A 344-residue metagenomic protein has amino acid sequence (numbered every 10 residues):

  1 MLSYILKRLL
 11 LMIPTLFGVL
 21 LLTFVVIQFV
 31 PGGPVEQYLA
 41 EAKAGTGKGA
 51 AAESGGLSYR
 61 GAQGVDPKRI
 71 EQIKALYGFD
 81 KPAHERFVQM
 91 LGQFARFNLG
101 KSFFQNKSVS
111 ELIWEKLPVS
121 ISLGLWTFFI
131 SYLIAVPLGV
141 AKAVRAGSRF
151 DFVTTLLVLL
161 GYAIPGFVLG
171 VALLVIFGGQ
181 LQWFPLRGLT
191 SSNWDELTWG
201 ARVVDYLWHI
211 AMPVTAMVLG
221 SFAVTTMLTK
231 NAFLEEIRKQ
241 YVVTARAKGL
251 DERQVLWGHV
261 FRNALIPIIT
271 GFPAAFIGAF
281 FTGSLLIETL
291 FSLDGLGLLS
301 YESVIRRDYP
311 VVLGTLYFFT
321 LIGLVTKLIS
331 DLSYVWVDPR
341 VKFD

Functional and structural regions predicted by a protein language model:
L2-S3, L117-P118, W126, I130-F150 (+3 more regions): Alpha-helical transmembrane segments of integral membrane proteins, especially multi-pass inner/plasma-membrane
S3, K7, A40, Q72-A75 (+8 more regions): Short amphipathic alpha-helical coupling elements at transmembrane boundaries
L6-M12, L16: N-terminal signal-anchor/signal peptide hydrophobic helix marking the start of the first transmembrane segment
M12, K116, S120, L156-L159 (+2 more regions): Residue-level signal for discrete positions within transmembrane alpha-helices of multi-pass small-molecule
L16-E85, L181-R202: Hydrophobic alpha-helical transmembrane segments of membrane transport/permease proteins and related membrane-embedded
T23-F29, E71, L156-R187, A216-F222: Membrane-water interface segments at the C-terminal ends of transmembrane alpha-helices in multi-pass inner-membrane
E41-G64, P137-G161, L250-G258, R262: Cytoplasmic juxtamembrane interface segments
K74-V136: An internal, D/E-rich "acidic patch" concept
